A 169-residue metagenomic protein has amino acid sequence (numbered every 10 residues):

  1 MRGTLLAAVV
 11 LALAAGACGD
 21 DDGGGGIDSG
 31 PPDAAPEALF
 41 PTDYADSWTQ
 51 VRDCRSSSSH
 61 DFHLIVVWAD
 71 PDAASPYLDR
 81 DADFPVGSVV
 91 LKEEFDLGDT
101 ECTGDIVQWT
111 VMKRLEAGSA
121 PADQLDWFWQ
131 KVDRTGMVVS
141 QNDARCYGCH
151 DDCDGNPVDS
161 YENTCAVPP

Functional and structural regions predicted by a protein language model:
M1-G16: Sec-dependent bacterial lipoprotein signal peptides
A7, G24-G26, A74, M137: A generic signature of intrinsically disordered, low-complexity regions enriched in glycine/proline and charged/polar
L13-A34: Ser/Thr-rich, Pro/Gly/Ala-heavy low-complexity intrinsically disordered linkers and tails of secreted extracellular
A14, D61-A69: Short, exposed beta-strand "edge-strand" segments with a Pro/Gly-rich flavor and a Y/T-containing core
G19-D22, F40-F62, L78-P169: Sequence context surrounding c-type heme c attachment/ligation sites in exported
I27-S47: Post-signal peptide N-terminal segment of mature Sec-exported envelope proteins
V67-R80: N-terminal post-signal-peptidase region of extra-cytosolic proteins
